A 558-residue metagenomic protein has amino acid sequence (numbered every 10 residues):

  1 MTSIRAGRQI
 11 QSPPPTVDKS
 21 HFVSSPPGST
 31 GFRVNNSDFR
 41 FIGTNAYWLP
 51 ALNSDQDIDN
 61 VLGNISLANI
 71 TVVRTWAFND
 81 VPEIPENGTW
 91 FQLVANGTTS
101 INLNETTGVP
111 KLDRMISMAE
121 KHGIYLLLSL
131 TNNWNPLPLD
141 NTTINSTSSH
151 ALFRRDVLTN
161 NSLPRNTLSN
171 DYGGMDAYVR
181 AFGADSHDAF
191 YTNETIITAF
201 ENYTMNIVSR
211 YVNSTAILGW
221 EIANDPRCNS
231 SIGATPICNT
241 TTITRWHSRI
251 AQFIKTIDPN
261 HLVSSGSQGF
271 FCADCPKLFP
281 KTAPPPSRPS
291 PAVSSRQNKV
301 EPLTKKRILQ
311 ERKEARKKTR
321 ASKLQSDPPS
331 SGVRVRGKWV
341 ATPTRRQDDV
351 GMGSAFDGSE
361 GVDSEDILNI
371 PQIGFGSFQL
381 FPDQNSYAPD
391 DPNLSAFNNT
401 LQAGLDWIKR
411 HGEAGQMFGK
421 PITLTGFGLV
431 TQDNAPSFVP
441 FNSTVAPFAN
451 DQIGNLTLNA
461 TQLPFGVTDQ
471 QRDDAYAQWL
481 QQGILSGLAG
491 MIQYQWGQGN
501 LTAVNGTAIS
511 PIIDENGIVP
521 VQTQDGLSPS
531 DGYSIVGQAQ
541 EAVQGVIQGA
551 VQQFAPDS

Functional and structural regions predicted by a protein language model:
M1-A6: Fungal secretory targeting signals
G7-P15: N-terminal pre-domain segments of enzymes
P15-Y387, F397, L401-W407, H411-K420 (+2 more regions): Active-site mouth of glycoside hydrolases
D391: Amphipathic helical hotspot of TIR/SEFIR-family domains
V439-T444: Threonine-centered tandem repeat motifs in low-complexity domains
P556-S558: A positional/structural detector of protein chain ends, strongest at the extreme C-terminus and weakly at the extreme
